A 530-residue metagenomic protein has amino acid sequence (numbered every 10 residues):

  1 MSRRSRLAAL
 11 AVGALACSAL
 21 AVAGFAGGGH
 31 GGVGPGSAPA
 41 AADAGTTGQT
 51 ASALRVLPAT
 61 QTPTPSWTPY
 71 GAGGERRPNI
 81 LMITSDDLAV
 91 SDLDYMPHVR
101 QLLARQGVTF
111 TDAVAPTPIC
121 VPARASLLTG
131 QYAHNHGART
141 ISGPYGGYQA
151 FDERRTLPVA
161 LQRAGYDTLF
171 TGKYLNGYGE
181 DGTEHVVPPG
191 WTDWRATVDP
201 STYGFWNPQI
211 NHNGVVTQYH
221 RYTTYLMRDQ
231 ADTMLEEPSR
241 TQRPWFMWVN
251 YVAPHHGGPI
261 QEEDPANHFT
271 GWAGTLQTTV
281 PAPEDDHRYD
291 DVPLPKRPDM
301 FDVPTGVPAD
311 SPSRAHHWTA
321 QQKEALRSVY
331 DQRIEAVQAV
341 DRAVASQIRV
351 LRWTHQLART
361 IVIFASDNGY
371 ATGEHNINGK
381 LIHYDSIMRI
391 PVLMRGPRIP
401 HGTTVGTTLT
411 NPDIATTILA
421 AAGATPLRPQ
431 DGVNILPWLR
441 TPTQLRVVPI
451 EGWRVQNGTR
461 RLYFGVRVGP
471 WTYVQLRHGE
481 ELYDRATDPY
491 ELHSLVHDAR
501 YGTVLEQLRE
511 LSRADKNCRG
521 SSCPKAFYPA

Functional and structural regions predicted by a protein language model:
M1-A14: N-terminal export and membrane-targeting signals
A11-A23: Bacterial N-terminal signal peptides
S18, N517-P524: Sequence contexts marking disulfide-bonded cysteines in secreted/extracellular proteins
L20-P58: C-terminal region of N-terminal signal peptides and the immediate post-cleavage residues of exported proteins
V56-Q475, E480, P489-Q507, Y528: Formylglycine-dependent sulfatase
D484: Charged substrate-recognition surface patches at the periphery of nucleic-acid/ligand-binding domains
L508-S512: Short amphipathic alpha-helical coiled-coil/interface segments
P524-A530: Short, charged, surface-exposed hinge/linker loops at domain edges that act as mobile lids or interdomain connectors
